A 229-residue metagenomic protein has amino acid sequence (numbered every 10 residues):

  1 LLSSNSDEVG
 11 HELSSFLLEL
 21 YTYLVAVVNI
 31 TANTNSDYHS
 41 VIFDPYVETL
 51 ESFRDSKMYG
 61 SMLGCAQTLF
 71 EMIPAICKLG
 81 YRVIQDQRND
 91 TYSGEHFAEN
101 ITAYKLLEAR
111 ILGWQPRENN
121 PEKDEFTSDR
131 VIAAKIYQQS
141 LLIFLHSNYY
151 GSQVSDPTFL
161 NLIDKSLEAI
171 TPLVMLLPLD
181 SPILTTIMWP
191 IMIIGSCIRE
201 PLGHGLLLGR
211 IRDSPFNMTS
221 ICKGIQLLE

Functional and structural regions predicted by a protein language model:
L1-D7: Internal, well-ordered domain-core segments that constitute the primary functional module of diverse proteins
D7-E12, D129, K223-L227: Acidic, Ser/Thr-rich low-complexity linear motifs
V9-N35, L63: Aromatic- and glycine-enriched pocket-lining scaffold segments that form the walls of small-molecule binding clefts
G10, N33-M188, I193-R212, F216: Cytosolic regulatory protein-protein interaction regions
Y21, I111, I225-L228: A generic structural signal for nonpolar/aromatic side chains embedded in well-ordered alpha-helices
I211-E229: Intrinsically disordered, low-complexity regulatory regions with latent secondary structure
